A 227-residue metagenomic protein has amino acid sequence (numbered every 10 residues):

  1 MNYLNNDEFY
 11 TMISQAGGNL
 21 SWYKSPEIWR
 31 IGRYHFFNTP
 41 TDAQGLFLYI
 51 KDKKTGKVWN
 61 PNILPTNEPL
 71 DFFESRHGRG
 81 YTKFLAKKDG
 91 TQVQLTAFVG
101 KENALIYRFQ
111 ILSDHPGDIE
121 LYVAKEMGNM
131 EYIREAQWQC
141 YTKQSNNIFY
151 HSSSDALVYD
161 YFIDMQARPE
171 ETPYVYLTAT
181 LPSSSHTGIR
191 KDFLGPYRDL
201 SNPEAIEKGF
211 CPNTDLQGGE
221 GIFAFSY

Functional and structural regions predicted by a protein language model:
M1-Y227: Anionic coordination/interaction segments
